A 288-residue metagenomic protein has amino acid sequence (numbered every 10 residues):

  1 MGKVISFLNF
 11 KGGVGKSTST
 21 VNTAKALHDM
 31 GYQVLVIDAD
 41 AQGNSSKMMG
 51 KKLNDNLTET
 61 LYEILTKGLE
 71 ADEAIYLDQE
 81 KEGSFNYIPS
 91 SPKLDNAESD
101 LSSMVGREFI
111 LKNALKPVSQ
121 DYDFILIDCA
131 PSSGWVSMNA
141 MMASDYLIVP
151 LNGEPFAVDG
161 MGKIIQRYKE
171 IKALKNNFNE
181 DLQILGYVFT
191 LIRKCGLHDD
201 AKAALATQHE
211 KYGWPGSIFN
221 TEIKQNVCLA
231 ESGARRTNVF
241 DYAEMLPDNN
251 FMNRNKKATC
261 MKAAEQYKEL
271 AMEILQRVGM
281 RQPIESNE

Functional and structural regions predicted by a protein language model:
M1-E288: P-loop NTP-binding core
